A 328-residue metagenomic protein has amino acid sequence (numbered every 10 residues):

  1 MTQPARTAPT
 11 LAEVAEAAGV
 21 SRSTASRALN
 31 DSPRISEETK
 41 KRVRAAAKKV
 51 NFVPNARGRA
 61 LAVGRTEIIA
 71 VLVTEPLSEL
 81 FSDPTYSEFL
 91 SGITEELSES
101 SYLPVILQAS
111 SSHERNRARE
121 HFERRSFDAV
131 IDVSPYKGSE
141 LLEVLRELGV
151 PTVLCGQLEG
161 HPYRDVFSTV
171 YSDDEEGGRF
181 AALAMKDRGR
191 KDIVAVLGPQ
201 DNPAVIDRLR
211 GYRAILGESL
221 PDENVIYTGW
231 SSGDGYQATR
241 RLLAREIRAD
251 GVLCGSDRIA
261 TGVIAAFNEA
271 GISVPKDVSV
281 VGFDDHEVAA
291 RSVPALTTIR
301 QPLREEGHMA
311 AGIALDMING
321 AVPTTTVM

Functional and structural regions predicted by a protein language model:
M1-E67: N-terminal helix-turn-helix DNA-binding module of bacterial transcription factors
M1-R6, I68-L183, L242-A244, R248: Alpha-helical recognition/docking segments in bacterial nutrient-uptake and carbohydrate-utilization systems
S21, E67, D128, R190-D192 (+1 more regions): Short acidic/polar active-site loop segments enriched in Thr and Asp
T24, L61-E79, D192-P199: Short beta-strand segments enriched in small/hydrophobic residues
K49-N55, S111-R115, I264: Short gly/ser/thr-rich secondary-structure transition/capping motifs
E75-E88, I106-R115, T169-F180, A195-A238 (+4 more regions): Hinge/beta->alpha junction and helix N-cap segments in small-molecule ligand-binding domains
R245-M328: Flexible loop/turn connectors
